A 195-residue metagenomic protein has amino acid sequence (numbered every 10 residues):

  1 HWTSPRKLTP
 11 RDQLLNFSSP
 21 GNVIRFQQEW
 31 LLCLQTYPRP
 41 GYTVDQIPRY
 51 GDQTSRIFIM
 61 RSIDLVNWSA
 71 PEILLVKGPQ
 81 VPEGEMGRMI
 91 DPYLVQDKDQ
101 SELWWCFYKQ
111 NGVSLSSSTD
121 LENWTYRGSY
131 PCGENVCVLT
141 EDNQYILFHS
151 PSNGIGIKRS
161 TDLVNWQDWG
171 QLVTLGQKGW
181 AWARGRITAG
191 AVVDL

Functional and structural regions predicted by a protein language model:
H1-L195: Carbohydrate-active catalytic/glycan-binding domains of CAZyme proteins, especially the secreted or lumenal ectodomains
